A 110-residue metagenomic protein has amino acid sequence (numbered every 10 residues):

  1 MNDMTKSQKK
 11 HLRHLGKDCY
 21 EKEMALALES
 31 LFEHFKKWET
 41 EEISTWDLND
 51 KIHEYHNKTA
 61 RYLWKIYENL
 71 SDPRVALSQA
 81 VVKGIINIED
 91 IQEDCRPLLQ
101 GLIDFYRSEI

Functional and structural regions predicted by a protein language model:
M1-I110: Acidic, Ser/Pro/Thr-rich low-complexity regulatory regions and the short amphipathic helical interaction modules they
